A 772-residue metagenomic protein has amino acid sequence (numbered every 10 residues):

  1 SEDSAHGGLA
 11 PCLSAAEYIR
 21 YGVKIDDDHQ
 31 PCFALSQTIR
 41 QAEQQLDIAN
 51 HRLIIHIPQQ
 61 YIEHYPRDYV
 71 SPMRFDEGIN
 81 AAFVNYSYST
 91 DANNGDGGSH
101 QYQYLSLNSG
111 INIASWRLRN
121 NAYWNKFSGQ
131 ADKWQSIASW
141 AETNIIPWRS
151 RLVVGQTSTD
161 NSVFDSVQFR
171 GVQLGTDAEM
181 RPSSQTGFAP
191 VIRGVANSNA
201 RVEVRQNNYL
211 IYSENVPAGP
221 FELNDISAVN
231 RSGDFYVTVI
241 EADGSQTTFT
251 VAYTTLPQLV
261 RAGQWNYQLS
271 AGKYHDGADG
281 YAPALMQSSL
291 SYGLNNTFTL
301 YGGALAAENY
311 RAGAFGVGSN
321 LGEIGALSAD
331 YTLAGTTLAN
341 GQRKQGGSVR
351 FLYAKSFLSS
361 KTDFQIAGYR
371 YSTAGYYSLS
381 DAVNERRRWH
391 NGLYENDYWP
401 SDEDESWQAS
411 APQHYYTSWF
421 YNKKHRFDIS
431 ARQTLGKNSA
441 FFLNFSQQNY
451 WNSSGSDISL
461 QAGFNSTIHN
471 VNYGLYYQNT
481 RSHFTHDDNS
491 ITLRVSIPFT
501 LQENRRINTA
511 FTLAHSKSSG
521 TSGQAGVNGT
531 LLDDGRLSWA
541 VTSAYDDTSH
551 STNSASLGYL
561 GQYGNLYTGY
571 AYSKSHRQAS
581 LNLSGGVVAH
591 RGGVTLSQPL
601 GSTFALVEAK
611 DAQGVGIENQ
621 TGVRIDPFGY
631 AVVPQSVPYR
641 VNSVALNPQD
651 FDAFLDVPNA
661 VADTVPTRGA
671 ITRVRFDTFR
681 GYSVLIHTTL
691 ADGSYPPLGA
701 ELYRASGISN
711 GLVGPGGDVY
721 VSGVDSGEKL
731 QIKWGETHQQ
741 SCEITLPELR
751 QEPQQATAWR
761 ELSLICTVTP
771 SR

Functional and structural regions predicted by a protein language model:
S1-E2, D611-T621, D692-S706: Short, ordered, surface-exposed loop/turn motifs in non-cytosolic proteins
S1-F188, S516-V588: Post-signal-peptide, soluble extracytosolic/periplasmic N-terminal scaffold domains of envelope/secretory systems
P66-M73, N108-S115, W140-L152, L294-N296 (+10 more regions): Outer-membrane beta-barrel proteins
G78-D96, I113-S128, L152-Q156, N266-H275 (+12 more regions): Transmembrane beta-strand segments that form the barrel wall of outer-membrane beta-barrel proteins
Y86, L107-I111, A138-N144, S288-Y292 (+11 more regions): Residues on the lipid-exposed face of transmembrane beta-strands in outer-membrane beta-barrel proteins
S99-L105, K133-I137, G263, A282-M286 (+11 more regions): Residues that define the transmembrane beta-barrel architecture of outer-membrane proteins
Q130-A131, Q156-Q168, S328-K423, L475-R494 (+4 more regions): Outer-membrane beta-barrel translocator/channel fold
I192-G194, A605-A609, Y682-L690: A short, amphipathic beta-strand motif
